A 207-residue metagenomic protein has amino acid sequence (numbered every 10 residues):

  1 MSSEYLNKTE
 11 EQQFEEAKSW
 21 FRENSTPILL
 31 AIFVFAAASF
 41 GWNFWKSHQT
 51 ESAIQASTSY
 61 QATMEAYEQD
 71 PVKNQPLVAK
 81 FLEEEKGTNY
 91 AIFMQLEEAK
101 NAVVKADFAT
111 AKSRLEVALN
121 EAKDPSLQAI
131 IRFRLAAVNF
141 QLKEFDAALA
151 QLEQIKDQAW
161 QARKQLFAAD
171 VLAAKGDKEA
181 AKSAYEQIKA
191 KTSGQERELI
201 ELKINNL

Functional and structural regions predicted by a protein language model:
M1-V34: N-terminal positive-inside, membrane-proximal cytosolic segments immediately preceding the first
I54-K73: Short extracytoplasmic/periplasmic juxtamembrane "stem" segments immediately C-terminal to an N-terminal membrane anchor
Y67-E68, A79-E84, T88-Q158, A162: Alpha-helical adaptor scaffolds
V104, Q141, A174, N206-L207: Register position in tetratricopeptide repeats
K156-Q158, A173-Q195: TPR/TPR-like (Sel1-like) alpha-helical repeat modules
